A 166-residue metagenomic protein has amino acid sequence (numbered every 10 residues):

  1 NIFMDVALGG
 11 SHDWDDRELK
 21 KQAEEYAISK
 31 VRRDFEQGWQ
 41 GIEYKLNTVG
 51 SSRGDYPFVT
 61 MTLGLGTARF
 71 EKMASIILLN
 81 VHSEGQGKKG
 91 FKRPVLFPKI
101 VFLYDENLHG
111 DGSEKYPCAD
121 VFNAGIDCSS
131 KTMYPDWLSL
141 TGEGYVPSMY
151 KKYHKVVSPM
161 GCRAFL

Functional and structural regions predicted by a protein language model:
N1-L166: Conserved catalytic cores of very large enzyme subunits
